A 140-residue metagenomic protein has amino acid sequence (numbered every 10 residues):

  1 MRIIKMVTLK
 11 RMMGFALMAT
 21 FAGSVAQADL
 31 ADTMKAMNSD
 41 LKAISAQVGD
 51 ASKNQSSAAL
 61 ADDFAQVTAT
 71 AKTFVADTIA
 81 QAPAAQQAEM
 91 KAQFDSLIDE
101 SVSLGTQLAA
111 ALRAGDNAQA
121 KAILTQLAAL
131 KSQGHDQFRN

Functional and structural regions predicted by a protein language model:
R2-F15: Bacterial N-terminal signal peptides that target proteins for export
M18-A26: Hydrophobic h-region of N-terminal signal peptides that target proteins for export in Gram-negative bacteria
A26-D62, N140: Immediate post-signal-peptide N-terminus of mature secreted/exported proteins
M34-G49, K72, I98, V102-R113: Regular secondary-structure segments
I44-Q55, V75-A82, L108-G115, F138: Secondary-structure edge/capping motif, primarily at the C-terminal ends of alpha-helices and the immediately following
Q55-D63, A88-D95, D99, A118-Q126: Short, charged, amphipathic alpha-helical segments
T70-Q93: Short, solvent-exposed, charged loop/turn and helix-capping segments that join or cap alpha-helices on peripheral
T106-N140: C-terminal amphipathic alpha-helix
